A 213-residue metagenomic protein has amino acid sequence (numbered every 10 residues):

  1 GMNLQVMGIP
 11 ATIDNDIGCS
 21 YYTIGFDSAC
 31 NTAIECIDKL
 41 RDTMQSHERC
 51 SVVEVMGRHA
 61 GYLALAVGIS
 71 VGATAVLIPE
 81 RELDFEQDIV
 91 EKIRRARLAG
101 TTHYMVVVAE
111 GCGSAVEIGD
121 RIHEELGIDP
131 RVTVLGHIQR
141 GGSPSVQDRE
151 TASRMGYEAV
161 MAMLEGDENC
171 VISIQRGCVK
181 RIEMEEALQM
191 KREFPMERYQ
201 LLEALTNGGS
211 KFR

Functional and structural regions predicted by a protein language model:
M2-I17, D27: Extracytoplasmic ligand/sensor domains, especially the bilobed periplasmic-binding protein
L4, P10, Y21, V53 (+5 more regions): Short glycine- and Lys/Arg-enriched binding-loop motifs that mark or flank ligand-binding interfaces
Q5, I24-D129, T133: Accessory alpha-helical/coil subdomains and C-terminal extensions that flank or cap enzyme catalytic cores
I9-D16, G57, E80-L83, E110-G113 (+2 more regions): Short, ordered loop/turn segments at secondary-structure junctions
P10, D27, H59, L63 (+2 more regions): Gly/Ser/Thr-rich beta-alpha loop segments that engage phosphate groups in nucleotides
I17-A29, S143-R149: Short beta-strand elements at the ligand-binding edges of bilobed clamshell
S114, I122-R213: C-terminal non-catalytic interaction/assembly regions of soluble proteins
